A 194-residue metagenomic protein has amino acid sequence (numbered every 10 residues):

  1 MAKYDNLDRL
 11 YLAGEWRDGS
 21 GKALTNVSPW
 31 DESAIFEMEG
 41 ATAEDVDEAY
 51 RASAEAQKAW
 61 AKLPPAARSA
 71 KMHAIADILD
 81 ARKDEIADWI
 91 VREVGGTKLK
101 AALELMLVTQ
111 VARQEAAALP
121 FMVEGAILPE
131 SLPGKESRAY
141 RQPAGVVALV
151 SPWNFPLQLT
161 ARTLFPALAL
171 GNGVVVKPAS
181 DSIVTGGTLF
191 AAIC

Functional and structural regions predicted by a protein language model:
M1-K135: N-terminal Rossmann-like NAD(P)+-binding subdomain of aldehyde/semialdehyde dehydrogenases
A126-C194: Rossmann-like NAD(P) dinucleotide-binding subdomain of oxidoreductase/dehydrogenase enzymes
